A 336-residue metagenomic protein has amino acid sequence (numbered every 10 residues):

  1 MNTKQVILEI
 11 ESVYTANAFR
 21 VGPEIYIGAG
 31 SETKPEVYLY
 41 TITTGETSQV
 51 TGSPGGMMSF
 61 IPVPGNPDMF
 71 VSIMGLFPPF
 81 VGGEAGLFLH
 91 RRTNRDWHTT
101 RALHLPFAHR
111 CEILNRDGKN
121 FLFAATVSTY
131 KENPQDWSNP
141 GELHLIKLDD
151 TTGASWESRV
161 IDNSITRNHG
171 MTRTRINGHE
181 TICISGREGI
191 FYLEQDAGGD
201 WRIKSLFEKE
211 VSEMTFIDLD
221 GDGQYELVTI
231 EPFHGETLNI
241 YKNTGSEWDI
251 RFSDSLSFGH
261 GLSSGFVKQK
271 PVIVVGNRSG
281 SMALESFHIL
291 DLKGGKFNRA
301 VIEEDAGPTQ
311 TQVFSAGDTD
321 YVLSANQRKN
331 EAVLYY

Functional and structural regions predicted by a protein language model:
M1-Y336: Beta-propeller-forming repeat regions
